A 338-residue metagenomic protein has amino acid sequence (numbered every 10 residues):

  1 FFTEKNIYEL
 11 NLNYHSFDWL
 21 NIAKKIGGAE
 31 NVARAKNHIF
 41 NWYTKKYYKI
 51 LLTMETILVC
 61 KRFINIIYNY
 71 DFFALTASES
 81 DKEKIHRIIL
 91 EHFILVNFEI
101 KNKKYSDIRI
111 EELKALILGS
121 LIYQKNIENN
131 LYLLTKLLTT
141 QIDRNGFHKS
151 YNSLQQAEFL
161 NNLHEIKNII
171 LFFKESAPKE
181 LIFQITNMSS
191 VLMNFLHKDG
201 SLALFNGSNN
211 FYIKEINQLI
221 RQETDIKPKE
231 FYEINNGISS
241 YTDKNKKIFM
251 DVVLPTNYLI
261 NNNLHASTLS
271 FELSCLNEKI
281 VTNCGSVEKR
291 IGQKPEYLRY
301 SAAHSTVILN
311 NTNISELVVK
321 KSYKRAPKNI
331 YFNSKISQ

Functional and structural regions predicted by a protein language model:
F1-E4: Large, well-folded core regions of big proteins
I7-I185: Aromatic-lined, polymer-binding surfaces characteristic of secreted/periplasmic polysaccharide-degrading enzymes
H15, E112, G237, L269 (+1 more regions): Residues that flank catalytic or metal-binding motifs in active/ligand-binding sites
M54, V59, N261, H265 (+1 more regions): Short alpha-helix boundary/capping segments
D143-T282, S286-E288: Carbohydrate-active enzyme catalytic cores, enriched for enzymes that act on polyanionic acidic polysaccharides
N235-N245, E316-Q338: Extended, loop-rich substrate-binding clefts of extracytoplasmic carbohydrate-active enzymes
S267-N329: Active-site rim segments in enzyme catalytic domains, especially the processed small/beta chain of N-terminal
